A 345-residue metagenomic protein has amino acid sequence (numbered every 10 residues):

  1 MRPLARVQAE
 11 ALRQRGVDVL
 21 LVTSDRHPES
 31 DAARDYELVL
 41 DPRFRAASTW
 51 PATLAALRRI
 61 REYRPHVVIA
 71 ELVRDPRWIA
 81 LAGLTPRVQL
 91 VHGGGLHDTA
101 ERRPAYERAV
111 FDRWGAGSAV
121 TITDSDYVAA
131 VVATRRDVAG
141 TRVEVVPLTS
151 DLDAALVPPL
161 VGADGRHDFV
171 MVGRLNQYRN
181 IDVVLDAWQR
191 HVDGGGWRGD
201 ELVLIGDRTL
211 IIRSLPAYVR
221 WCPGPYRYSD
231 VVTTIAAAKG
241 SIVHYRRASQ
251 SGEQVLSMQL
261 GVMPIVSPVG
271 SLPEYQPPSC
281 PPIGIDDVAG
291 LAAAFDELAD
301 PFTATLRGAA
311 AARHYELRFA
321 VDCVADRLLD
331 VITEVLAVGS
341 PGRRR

Functional and structural regions predicted by a protein language model:
M1-W50, R74-P76, V128, D207-L210: N-terminal strand-loop element at the rim of the active site of nucleotide-sugar-dependent glycosyltransferases
L57-R58, R103-T121: Membrane-proximal helix-turn-helix segments that form the acceptor-binding/catalytic region of lipid-linked
A70-P76, V91-G94: Short His-centered aromatic/hydrophobic patch
V161-R179, L185-W188: Conserved donor-binding/catalytic core segment of Leloir-type glycosyltransferases
V172, V266, P277-A289, F295-F302: Conserved acidic donor-binding segment of nucleotide-sugar-dependent glycosyltransferases
L210-I235: Nucleotide-activated donor-binding/catalytic signature segment of Leloir-type glycosyltransferases, i.e., the conserved
T233-Q250, Q259-V262: Acidic donor-binding loop of glycosyltransferase active sites
F302-T333: A charged, aromatic-enriched C-terminal amphipathic alpha-helix characteristic of glycosyltransferases across folds
